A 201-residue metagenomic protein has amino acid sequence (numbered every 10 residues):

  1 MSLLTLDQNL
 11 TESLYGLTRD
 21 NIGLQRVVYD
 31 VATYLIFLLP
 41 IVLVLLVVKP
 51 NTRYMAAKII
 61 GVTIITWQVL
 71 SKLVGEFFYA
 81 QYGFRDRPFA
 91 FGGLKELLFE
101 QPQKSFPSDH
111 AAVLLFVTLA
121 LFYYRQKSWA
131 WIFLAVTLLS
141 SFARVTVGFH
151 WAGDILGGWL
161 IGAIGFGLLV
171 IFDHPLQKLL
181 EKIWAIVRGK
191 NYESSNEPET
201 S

Functional and structural regions predicted by a protein language model:
M1-L39, L73-P102, I186-S201: N-terminal transmembrane-helix/juxtamembrane module of multi-pass inner/ER membrane proteins
G23, T52-A57, R125-I132: Membrane-helix interface segments
D30-V48, H110-L115: Hydrophobic alpha-helical transmembrane segments
L35-V42, V62, T66, L70 (+3 more regions): Lipid-exposed faces of alpha-helical membrane segments in multi-pass integral membrane proteins
V44, V69-V74, F78, G165-L176: Alpha-helical membrane-inserting segments
V47-R53, G148: Perimembrane helix-loop-helix junctions
Y54-Y123, E181, R188: Membrane-interface loops
L98-S201: Membrane-embedded catalytic cores of phosphoryl/pyrophosphoryl-handling enzymes
